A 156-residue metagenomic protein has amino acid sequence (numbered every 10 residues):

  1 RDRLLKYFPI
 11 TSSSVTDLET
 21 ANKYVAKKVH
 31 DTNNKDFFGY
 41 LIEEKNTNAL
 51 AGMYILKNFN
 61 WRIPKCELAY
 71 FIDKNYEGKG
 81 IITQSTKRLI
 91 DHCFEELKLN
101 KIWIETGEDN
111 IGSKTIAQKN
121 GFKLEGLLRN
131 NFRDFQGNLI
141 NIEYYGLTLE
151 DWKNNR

Functional and structural regions predicted by a protein language model:
R1-R3, L41-R156: Acyl-donor (CoA/ACP) binding surface of acyl/acetyltransferases
R3-K27: Conserved GNAT-fold acetyl-CoA-binding loop/helix
S13-S14, A26-L41: A short helix-loop-beta-strand connector motif used in the catalytic cores of GNAT acetyltransferases and, in some
